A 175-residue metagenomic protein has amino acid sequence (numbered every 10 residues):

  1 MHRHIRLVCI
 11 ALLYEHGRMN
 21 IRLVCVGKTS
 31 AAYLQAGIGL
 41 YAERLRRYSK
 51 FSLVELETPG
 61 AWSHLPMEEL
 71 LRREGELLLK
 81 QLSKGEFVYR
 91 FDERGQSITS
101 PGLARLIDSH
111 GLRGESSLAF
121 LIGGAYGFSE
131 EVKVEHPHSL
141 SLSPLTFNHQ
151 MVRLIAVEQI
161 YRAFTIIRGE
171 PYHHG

Functional and structural regions predicted by a protein language model:
H2-H4: Intrinsic-disorder-associated, low-complexity terminal segments enriched in Asp/Asn/His/Tyr and depleted of Lys/Arg
L7-R18: Short, Lys/Arg-enriched N-terminal segments with co-localized hydrophobic residues within the first ~10-30 amino acids
M19-L45: N-terminal beta1-alpha1 ligand-phosphate binding loop
L23, Y89, G123, A156: Conserved RecA-like P-loop NTPase ATPase core
V24-V26, V54-L56, L121: Short hydrophobic segments within beta-strands
T29, E93-Q96, G124-G127: Short glycine-rich anion-binding loops that position phosphate/pyrophosphate groups of nucleotides and phosphorylated
K50-S52, E57-L118: S-adenosyl-L-methionine/SAH cofactor-binding core of RNA-modifying enzymes
E130-H174: Structured adenosyl-cofactor binding patch, chiefly the S-adenosyl-L-methionine
